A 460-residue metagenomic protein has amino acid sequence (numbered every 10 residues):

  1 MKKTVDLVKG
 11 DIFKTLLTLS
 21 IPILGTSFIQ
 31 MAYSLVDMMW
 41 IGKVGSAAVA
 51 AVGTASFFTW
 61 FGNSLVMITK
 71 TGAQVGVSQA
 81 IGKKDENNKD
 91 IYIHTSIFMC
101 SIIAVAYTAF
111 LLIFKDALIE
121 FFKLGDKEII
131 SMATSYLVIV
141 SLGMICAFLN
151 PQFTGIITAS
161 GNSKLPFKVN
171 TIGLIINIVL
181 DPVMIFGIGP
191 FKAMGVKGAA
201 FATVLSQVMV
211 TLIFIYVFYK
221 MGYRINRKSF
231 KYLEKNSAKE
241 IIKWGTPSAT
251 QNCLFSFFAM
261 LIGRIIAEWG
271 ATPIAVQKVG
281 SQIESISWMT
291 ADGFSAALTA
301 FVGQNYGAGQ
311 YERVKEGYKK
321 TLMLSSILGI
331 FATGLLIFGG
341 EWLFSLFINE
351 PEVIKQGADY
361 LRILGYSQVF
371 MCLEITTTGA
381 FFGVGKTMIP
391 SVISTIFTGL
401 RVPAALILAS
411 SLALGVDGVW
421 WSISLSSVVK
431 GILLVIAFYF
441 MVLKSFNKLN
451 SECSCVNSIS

Functional and structural regions predicted by a protein language model:
M1-S20, V77-G143, F191-T246, V302-S367 (+1 more regions): Short alpha-helical transmembrane segments in multi-pass integral membrane proteins
K9, F13-A32, V36, F58-L65 (+8 more regions): Residue-level signal for short hydrophobic patches within transmembrane helices of multi-pass membrane transporters
T18-D37, I139, G173, S206-V210 (+4 more regions): Transmembrane helical elements of multi-pass membrane transporters/channels
I21, D37, A73, F114-K115 (+13 more regions): Hydrophobic/aromatic residues in alpha-helical transmembrane segments
F28, A32-A50, I119-K127, V183-M194 (+5 more regions): Helix-terminus/linker motif at the lipid-water interface of multi-pass membrane proteins
V49-A109, A147-P166, G263, V276-G340 (+1 more regions): Small-residue-rich hydrophobic transmembrane alpha-helices
K70, V140-T158, P166-L174, A199-L212 (+4 more regions): Short runs within selected transmembrane alpha-helices of multi-pass transporters and secretion channels
L111, G155, D181, I185 (+9 more regions): Structural signal for membrane-spanning alpha-helices in multi-pass inner-membrane proteins, emphasizing helix cores
